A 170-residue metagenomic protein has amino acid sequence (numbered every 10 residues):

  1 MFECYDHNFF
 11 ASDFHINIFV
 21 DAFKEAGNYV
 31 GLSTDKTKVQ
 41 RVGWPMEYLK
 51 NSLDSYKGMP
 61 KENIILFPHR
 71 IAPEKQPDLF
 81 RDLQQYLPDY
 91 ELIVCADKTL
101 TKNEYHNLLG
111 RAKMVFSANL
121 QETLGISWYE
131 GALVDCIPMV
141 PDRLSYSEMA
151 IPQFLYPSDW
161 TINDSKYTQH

Functional and structural regions predicted by a protein language model:
F2-K36, Y48: A short, active-site helix/loop in glycosyltransferases that binds the activated sugar's phosphate group
D35-E62, E104: Acidic anion/phosphate-binding donor-loop and adjacent secondary structure in glycosyltransferase catalytic cores
S55-K75, R81-Q85: Conserved donor-binding/catalytic core segment of Leloir-type glycosyltransferases
H106, Y129-L133, L144-E148: Short alpha-helical segment that forms part of, or immediately flanks, the ligand-binding pocket in carbohydrate-active
H106-A112: Short alpha-helical donor nucleotide-sugar binding micro-motif in glycosyltransferases
N119-L120: Aromatic "clamp/platform" in nucleotide-sugar-dependent glycosyltransferases that forms part of the donor/acceptor
I137-V140: Short hydrophobic beta-strand element within catalytic cores of glycosyltransferases and related nucleotide-activated
S147-H170: Change "using UDP/GDP/dTDP sugars" to "using nucleotide sugars
